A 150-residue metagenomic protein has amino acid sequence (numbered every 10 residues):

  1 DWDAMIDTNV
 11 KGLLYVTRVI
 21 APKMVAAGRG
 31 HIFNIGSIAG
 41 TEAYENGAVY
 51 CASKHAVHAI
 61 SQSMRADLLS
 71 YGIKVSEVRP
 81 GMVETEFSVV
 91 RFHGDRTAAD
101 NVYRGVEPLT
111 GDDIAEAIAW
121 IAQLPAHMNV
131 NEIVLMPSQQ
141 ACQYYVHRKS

Functional and structural regions predicted by a protein language model:
D1-D3: Substrate-binding pocket helix/loop in short-chain dehydrogenase/reductase
T17, S53: Active-site helix of classical SDR
V19-G28: A short helix-coil junction within the Rossmann-fold of NAD(P)-dependent oxidoreductases
P22, A66-L69: Alpha-helical segment proximal to the catalytic Tyr-Lys
S37: Residue(s) in the substrate-gating loop at a strand-loop-helix junction that position the organic substrate next
Y44-A48: Active-site loop immediately N-terminal to the catalytic Tyr-X3-Lys motif of short-chain dehydrogenase/reductase
E77-G81, T85, T97-Y144: C-terminal helical subdomain
